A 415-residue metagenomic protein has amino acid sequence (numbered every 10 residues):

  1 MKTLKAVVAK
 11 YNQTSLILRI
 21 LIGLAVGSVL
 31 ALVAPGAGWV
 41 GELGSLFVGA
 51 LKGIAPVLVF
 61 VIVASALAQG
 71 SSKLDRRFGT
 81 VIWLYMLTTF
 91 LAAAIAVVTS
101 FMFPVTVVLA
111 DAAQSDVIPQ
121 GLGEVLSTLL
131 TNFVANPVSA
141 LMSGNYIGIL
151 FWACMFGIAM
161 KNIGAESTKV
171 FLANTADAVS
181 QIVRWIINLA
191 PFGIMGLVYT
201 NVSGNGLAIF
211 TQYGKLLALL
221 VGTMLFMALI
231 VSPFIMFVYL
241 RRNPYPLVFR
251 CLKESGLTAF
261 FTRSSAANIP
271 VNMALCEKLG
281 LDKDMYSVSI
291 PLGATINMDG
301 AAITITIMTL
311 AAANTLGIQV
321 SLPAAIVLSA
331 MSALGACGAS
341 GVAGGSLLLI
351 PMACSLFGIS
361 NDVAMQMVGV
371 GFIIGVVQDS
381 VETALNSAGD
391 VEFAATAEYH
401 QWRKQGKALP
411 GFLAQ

Functional and structural regions predicted by a protein language model:
V7-V33, V48-L51, R76-P246, K407-Q415: Signature of multi-pass transmembrane helix bundles
W39-V40, D75, L207-K215, R242-R250 (+2 more regions): Membrane-water interface of transmembrane alpha-helices in multipass transporters/channels
G41-G49, S139, V170-W185, L247-T258 (+3 more regions): Short amphipathic alpha-helical coupling elements at transmembrane boundaries
A50, M86-F90, A94, V221-L225 (+4 more regions): Hydrophobic transmembrane alpha-helical segments of multi-pass transport and channel proteins
L58, G193, S264-N272, A302-M308 (+2 more regions): Transmembrane helix boundary and interhelical junction motifs in multipass membrane proteins
K73-V81, Q181-N188, K278-A294, L322-P323 (+2 more regions): Membrane-interface alpha-helices at helix entry/exit sites of multi-pass transporters
E254-A336, F393-A394, K407-A414: Helix-loop-helix junctions within the multi-pass membrane cores of secondary transporters/permeases
I307-Q415: Transmembrane alpha-helical segments and their short flanking loops that form helix-hairpins/helix-helix interfaces
